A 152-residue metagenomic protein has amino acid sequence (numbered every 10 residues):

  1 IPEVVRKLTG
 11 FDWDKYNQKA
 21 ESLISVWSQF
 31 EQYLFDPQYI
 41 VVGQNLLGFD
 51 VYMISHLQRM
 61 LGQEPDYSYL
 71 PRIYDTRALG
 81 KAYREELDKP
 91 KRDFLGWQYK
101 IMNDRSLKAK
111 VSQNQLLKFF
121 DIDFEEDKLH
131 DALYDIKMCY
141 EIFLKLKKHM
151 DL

Functional and structural regions predicted by a protein language model:
I1, L79-A82, A132: A short acidic, often aromatic-flanked loop/helix-cap motif at beta-alpha or helix-coil junctions that lines enzyme
I1-L61, Y67, N114-F120: Conserved non-catalytic scaffold segment of RNase H-like nuclease domains
I40-G48, M53, L57, L95-L152: Acidic, Mg2+-coordinating catalytic module of metal-dependent nucleases/exonucleases that use a two-metal-ion mechanism
Q58-R59, K81-D88, K118-I122: A generic structural signal for secondary-structure junctions that act as hinges or helix/strand caps at the edges
P65-I73: Short hydrophobic/aromatic-enriched beta-strand-loop microsegments
I73-D104: Short alpha-helix plus adjacent loop in nuclease-associated cores
